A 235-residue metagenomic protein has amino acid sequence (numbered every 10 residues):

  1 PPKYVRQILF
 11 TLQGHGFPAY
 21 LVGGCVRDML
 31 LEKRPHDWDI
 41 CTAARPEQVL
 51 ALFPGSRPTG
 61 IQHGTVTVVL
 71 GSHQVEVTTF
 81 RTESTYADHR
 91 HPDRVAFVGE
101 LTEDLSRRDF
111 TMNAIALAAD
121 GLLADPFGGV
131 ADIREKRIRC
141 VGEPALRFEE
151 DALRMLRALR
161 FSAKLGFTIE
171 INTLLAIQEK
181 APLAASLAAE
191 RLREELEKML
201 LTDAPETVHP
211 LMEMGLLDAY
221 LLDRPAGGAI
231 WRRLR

Functional and structural regions predicted by a protein language model:
P1-R235: Catalytic cores of the polymerase beta-like nucleotidyltransferase superfamily and closely associated nucleotide
